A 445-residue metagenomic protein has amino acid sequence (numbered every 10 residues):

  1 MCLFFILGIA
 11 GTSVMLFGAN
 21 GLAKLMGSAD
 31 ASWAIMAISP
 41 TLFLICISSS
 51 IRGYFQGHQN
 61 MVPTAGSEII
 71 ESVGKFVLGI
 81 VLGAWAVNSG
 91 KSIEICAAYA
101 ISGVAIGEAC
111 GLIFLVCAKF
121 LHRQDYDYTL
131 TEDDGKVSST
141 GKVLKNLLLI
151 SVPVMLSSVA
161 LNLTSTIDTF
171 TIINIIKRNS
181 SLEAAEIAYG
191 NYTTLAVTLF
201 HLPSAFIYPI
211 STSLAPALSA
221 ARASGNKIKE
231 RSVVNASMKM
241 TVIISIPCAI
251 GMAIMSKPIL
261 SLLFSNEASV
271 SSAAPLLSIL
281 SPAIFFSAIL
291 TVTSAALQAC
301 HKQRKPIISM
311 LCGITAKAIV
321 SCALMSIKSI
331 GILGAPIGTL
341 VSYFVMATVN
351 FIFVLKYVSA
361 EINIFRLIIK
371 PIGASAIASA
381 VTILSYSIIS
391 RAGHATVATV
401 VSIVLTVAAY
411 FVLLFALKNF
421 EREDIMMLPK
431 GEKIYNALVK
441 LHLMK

Functional and structural regions predicted by a protein language model:
M1-F5, L144, L148, T193 (+4 more regions): Interfacial transmembrane-helix starts/ends
G11-L163: Hydrophobic transmembrane helix module of multi-pass membrane transport proteins
N20-A37, N235, A253-I284: Interfacial segments at transmembrane-helix termini and the short loops linking adjacent helices
A23-K24, M155, V159-P203, A220 (+1 more regions): Helix-terminus/linker motif at the lipid-water interface of multi-pass membrane proteins
C46-S67, P282-C312: Membrane-interface junctions at transmembrane-helix termini in multi-pass inner-membrane proteins
V62, V73-A118, R304, I314-T348 (+4 more regions): Membrane-interface helix-loop junctions in multi-pass transport and translocation proteins
S204-N226, S294: Helix-loop junctions and terminal segments of transmembrane helices in multi-pass membrane transport/translocation
I383-K445: Membrane-proximal transmembrane or re-entrant/amphipathic helices at the cytosolic face
